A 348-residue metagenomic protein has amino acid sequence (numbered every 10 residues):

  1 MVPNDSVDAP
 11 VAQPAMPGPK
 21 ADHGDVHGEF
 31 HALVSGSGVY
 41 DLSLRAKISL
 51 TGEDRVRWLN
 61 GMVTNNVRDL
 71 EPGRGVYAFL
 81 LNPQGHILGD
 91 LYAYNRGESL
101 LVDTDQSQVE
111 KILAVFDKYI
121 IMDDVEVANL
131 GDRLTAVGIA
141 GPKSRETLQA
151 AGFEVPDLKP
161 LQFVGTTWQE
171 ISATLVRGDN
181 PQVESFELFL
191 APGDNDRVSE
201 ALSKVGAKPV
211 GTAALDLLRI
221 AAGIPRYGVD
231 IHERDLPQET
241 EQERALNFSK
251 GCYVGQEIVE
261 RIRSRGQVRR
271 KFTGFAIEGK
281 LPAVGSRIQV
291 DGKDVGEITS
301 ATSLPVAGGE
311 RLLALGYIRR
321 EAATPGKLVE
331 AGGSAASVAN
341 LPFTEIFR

Functional and structural regions predicted by a protein language model:
M1-Y77, L81-L88: Acidic, proline/glycine-enriched N-terminal capping motif
V2-V11, L91, L236, T240-Q256 (+1 more regions): Glycine-rich, small/acidic residue-mixed loop/short-helix segments
V26-S35, A78-D90, I120-D123, T166-V176 (+1 more regions): Short amphipathic beta-strand starts and helix->beta connectors
G38-V39, K47, Y92-R219: Acidic, low-complexity central loop/insert segments
G52, V102, I139-G141, L188 (+4 more regions): Residue-level signal for inorganic ion chemistry
M62-R68, F116-I121, F153-E154, L202-A207 (+3 more regions): Short, solvent-exposed amphipathic alpha-helical segments in soluble enzyme and RNA/protein-processing domains
P72-R74, P156-W168, G223, G228 (+3 more regions): Glycine-centered loop/turn motifs
E187-A276: Anionic-ligand-binding alpha/beta catalytic cores of soluble enzymes and soluble regulatory domains that recognize
